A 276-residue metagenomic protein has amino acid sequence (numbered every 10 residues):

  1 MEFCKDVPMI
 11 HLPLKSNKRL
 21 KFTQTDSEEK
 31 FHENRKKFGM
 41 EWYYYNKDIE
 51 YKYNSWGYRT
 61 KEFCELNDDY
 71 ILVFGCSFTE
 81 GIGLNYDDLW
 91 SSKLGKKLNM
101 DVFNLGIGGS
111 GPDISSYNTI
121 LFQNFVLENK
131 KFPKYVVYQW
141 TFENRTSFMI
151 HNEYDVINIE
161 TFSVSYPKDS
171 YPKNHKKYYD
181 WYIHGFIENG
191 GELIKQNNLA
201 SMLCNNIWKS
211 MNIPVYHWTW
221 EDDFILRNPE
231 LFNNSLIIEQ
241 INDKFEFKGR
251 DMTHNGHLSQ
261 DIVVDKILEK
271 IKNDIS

Functional and structural regions predicted by a protein language model:
M1-I71, N129-K134, W140-N189, N205 (+2 more regions): N-terminal secretory targeting modules
K52-I120: Serine-esterase "nucleophile elbow" of acetyl-processing enzymes
V73, M100-G106, Y135-Q139, N212-W220: A structural signal for short, well-ordered beta-strand segments and their strand-loop junctions that often border
S77-I82, I107, Y179-N198, G249-H254: Surface-exposed cleft-lining segments at the edges of enzyme active sites
E80-G83, G111-D113, E143-M149, D223-N228: Short catalytic/ligand-binding loop motif for oxyanion handling, primarily in non-cytosolic enzymes, centered on
N118-K131: Short, well-structured alpha-helical segments in soluble
Q139, K195-Q240: Conserved, well-ordered alpha-helix/loop/beta-strand core segments that scaffold catalytic motifs
F245-S276: Histidine-centered active-site loop/cap adjacent to the catalytic His in serine esterases/O-acetyl transfer systems
